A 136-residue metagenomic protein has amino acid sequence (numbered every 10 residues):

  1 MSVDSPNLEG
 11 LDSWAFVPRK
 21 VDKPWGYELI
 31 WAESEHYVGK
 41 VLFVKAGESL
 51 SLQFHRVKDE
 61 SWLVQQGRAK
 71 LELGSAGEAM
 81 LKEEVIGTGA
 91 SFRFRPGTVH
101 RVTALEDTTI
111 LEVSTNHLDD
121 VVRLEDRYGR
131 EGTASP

Functional and structural regions predicted by a protein language model:
M1-K40, S49-S51, E84, R127-P136: A short, N-terminal "cap"/entry segment at the start of jelly-roll beta-barrel domains of the cupin/DSBH fold
V41, S61, E106-D126: A short hydrophobic beta-strand segment most commonly corresponding to one strand of the jelly-roll/cupin
S49, G97-V99: Short beta-turn/strand-loop junction motif enriched in small, turn-promoting residues
R56-A76: Glycine- and acidic-residue-biased ligand/ion/polar-headgroup-sensing regions
S75-G97: Short acidic-glycine-tyrosine-enriched beta hairpin
R101-A104: Asparagine-centered strand-capping/turn motif at beta-strand->loop junctions
